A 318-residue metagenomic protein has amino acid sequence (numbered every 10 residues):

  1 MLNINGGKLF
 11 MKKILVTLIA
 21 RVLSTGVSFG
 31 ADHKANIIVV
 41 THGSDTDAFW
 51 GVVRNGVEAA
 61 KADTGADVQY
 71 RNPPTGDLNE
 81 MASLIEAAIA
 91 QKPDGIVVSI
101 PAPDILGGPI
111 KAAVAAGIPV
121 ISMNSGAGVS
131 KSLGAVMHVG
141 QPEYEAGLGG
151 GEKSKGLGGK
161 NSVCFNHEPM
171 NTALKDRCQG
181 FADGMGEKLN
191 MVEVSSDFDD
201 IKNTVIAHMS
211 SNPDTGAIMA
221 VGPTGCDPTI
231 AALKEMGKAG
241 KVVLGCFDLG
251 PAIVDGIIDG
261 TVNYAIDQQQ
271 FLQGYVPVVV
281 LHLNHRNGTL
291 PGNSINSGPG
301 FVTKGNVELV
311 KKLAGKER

Functional and structural regions predicted by a protein language model:
T17-G26: Bacterial N-terminal signal peptides
H33, G184-K188, L272-R318: Hinge/cleft segment of the Venus flytrap/periplasmic-binding protein
N36-T64, Q69-I85, Q91, S99-P103 (+2 more regions): Extracytoplasmic "Venus flytrap"
A48-T64, A146-G150, T172-L189, T204 (+3 more regions): Short, solvent-exposed amphipathic alpha-helices that sit in or adjacent to ligand/effector-binding or catalytic
A62-T75, N161-C164, F181-D199: Short beta-strand elements in bilobed, periplasmic/extracellular small-molecule ligand-binding domains
M81, M137-S162, I201-K202, L249-I253 (+1 more regions): Hydrophobic alpha-helical segments within soluble ligand-binding/sensing domains
E86, D94-V114, F181, N190 (+1 more regions): Hydrophobic alpha-helical
P103-E145, G159, D248-N263, L309-L313: Flexible loop/hinge segments that line or gate small-molecule binding clefts
